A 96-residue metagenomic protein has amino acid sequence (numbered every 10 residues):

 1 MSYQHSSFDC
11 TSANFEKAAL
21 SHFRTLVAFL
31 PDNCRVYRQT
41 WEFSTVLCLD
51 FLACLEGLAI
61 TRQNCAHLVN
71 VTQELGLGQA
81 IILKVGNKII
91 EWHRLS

Functional and structural regions predicted by a protein language model:
M1-V27, Q39-E42, Q73, I81-H93: N-terminal presequence-like segments and adjacent domain-start helices
A28-V36: Short amphipathic beta-strand starts and helix->beta connectors
T45-L52: Short, aliphatic-rich beta-strand segments
L52-C54, G86: Short, loop-centered acidic/histidine patches that primarily coordinate divalent metals
L55-Q79: Short, non-transmembrane amphipathic alpha-helical segments
